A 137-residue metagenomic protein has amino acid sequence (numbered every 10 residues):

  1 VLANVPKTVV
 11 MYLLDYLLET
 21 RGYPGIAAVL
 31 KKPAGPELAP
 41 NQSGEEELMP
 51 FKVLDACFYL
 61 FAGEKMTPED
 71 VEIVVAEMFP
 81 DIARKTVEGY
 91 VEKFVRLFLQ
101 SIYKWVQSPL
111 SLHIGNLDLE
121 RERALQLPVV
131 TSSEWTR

Functional and structural regions predicted by a protein language model:
V1-R137: ATP/NTP-dependent adenylation/nucleotidyl-transfer catalytic domains that generate, transfer, or process NMP-activated
